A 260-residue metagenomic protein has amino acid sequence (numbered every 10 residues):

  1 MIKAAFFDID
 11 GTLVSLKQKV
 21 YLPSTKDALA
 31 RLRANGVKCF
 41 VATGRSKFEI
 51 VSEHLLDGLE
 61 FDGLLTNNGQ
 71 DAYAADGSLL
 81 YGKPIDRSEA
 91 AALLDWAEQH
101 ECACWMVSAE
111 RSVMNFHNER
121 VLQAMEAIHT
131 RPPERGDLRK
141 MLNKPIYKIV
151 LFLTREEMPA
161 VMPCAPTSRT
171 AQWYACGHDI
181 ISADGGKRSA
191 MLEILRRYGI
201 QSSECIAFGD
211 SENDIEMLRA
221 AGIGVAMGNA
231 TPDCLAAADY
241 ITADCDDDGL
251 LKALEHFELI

Functional and structural regions predicted by a protein language model:
M1-F7, A30, A34, I200: Non-catalytic pre-domain segments flanking phosphatase-related domains
K3-Q18: Asp-based phosphoryl-transfer active-site loop
V20-R120: Active-site phosphate-binding/coordination module
L32, N68, I149, M191 (+3 more regions): Residue-level signal for inorganic ion chemistry
F40, L65, I206-F208, V225 (+1 more regions): Hydrophobic/aromatic beta-strand patches that form the interior of the parallel beta-sheet core in alpha/beta enzyme
D57-E60, N68, C164-T167, A220-A221 (+1 more regions): Short, structured coil segments at secondary-structure junctions
W96, H100-F208, E212-A220, N229: Conserved acidic, metal-coordinating active-site core of Asp-based, Mg2+-dependent phosphoryl-transfer enzymes
A220, V225-I260: Asp-based, Mg2+/Mn2+-dependent phosphohydrolase catalytic module
